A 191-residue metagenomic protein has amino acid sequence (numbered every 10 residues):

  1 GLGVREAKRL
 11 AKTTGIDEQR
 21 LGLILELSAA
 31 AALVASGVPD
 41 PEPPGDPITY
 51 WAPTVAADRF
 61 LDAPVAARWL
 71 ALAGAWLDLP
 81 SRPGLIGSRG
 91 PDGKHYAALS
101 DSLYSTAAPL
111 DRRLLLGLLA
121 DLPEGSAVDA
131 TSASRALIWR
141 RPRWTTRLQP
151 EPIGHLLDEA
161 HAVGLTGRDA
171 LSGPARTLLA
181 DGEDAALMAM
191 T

Functional and structural regions predicted by a protein language model:
G1-T191: Donor-sugar nucleotide-binding helix/loop cap in glycosyltransferases
